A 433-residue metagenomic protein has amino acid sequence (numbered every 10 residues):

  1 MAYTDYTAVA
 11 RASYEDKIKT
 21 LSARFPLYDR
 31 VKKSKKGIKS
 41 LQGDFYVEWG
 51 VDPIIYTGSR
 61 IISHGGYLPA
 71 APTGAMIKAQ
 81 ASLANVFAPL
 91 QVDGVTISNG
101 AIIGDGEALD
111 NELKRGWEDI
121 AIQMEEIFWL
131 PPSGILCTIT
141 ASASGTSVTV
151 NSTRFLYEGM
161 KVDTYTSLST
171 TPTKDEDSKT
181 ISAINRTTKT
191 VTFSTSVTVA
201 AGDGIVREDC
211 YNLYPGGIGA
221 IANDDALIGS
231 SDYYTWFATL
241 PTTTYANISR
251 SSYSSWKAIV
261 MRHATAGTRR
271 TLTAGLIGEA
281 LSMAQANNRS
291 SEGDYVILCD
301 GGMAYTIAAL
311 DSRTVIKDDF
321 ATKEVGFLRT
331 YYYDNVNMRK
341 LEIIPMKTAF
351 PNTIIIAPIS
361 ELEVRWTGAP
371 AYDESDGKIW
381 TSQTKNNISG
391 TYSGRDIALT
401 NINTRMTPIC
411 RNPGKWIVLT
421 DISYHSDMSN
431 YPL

Functional and structural regions predicted by a protein language model:
M1-R60, L68, P72-L433: Core alpha/beta structural scaffold of self-assembling particle/tube/pore-forming proteins
H64: Glycine-rich loop at the start of a catalytic domain that most often binds anionic cofactors/ligands
